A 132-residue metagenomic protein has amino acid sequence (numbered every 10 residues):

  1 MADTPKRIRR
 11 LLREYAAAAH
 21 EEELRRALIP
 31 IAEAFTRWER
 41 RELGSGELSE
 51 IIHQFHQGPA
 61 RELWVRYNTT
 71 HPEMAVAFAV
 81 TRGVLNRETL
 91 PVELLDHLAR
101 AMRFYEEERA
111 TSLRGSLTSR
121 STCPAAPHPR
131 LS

Functional and structural regions predicted by a protein language model:
M1-S132: Acidic, Ser/Pro/Thr-rich low-complexity regulatory regions and the short amphipathic helical interaction modules they
